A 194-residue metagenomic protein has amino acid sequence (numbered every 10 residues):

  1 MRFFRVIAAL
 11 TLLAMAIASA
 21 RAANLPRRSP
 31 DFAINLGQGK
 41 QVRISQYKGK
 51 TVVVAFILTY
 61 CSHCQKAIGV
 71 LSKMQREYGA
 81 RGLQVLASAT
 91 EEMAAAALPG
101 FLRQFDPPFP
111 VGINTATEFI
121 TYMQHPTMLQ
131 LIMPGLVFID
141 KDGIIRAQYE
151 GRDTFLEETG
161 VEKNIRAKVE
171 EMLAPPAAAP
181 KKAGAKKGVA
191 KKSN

Functional and structural regions predicted by a protein language model:
M1-A8: Bacterial N-terminal signal peptides that target proteins for export
T11-A20: Hydrophobic h-region of N-terminal signal peptides that target proteins for export in Gram-negative bacteria
A20-I44: N-terminal "domain-start" segment that seeds a small globular fold
R21-N24, S29, K168-N194: Non-globular targeting/processing and membrane-anchoring segments
I44-S62: Short active-site neighborhood of thiol/selenol oxidoreductases, capturing the structured segment around
V53-V54, V85, L136: Hydrophobic beta-strand anchors of alpha/beta hydrolase catalytic cores
Q65-D106, A116-M123: Structural microenvironment flanking redox-active thiols in thiol-disulfide oxidoreductases
F105-P107, A116-N164: Thiol/disulfide oxidoreductase modules built on the thioredoxin-like
